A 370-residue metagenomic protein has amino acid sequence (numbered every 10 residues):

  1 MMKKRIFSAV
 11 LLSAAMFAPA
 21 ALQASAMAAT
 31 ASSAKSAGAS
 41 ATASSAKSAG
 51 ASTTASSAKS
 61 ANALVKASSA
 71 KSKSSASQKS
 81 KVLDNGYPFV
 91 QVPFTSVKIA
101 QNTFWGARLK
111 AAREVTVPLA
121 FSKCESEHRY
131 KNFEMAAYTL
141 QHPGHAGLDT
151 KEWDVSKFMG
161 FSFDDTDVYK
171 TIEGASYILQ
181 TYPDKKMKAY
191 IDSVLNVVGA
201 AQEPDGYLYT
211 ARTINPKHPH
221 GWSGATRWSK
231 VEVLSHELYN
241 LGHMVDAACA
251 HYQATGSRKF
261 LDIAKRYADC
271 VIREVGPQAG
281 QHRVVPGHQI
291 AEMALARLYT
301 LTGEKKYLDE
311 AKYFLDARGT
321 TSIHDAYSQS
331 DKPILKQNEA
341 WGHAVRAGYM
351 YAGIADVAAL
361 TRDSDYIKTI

Functional and structural regions predicted by a protein language model:
M1-K3, S36: N-terminal secretory signal peptides that target proteins for export/translocation
K3-K4, K170: A general lysine-centric signal
R5-Q23: Sec-dependent N-terminal signal peptides of Gram-positive bacterial secreted proteins and lipoproteins
S13-F17, A28, K73-I370: Glycan-recognition and catalytic cores of secretory/periplasmic carbohydrate-active enzymes
A20-S33: Sec-dependent signal peptide cleavage junction
T30-S72: Long, intrinsically disordered low-complexity tandem-repeat segments
